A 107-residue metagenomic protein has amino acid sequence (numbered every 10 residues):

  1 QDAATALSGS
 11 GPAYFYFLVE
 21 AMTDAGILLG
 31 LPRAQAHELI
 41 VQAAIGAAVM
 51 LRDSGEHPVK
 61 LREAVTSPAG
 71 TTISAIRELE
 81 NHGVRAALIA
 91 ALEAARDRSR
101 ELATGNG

Functional and structural regions predicted by a protein language model:
Q1-A13, P32, H57-P58, I76 (+1 more regions): Conserved Rossmann-fold dehydrogenase catalytic segment
Q1-I27, E38-R52, G70: Active-site-proximal catalytic alpha-helix in oxidoreductases
D2-A4, A34, H82, A86: Hydrophobic alpha-helical context, especially transmembrane and signal-peptide helices
L28-G30, L88-I89: Short, surface-exposed linear patches
P32-E38: All-alpha amphipathic helical-bundle segments outside canonical DNA-binding/catalytic cores that form hydrophobic
V41-G107: NAD(P)-dependent Rossmann-like dehydrogenase/reductase catalytic/cofactor-binding core
